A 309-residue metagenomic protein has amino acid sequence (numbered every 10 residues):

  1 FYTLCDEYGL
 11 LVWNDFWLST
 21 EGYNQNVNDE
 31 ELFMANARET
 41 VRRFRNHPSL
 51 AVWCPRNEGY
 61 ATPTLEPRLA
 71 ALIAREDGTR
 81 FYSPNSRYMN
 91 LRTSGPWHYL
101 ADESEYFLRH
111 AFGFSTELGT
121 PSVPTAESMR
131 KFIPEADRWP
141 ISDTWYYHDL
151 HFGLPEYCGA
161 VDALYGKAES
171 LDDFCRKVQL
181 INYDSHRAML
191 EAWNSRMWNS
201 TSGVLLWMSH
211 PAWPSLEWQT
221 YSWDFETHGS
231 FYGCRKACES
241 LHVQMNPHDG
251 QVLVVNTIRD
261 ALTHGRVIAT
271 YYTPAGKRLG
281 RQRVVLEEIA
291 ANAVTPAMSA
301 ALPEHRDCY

Functional and structural regions predicted by a protein language model:
F1-Y88, R92: Active-site mouth of glycoside hydrolases
E7-W13, R43-H47, R75-T79, W193-S200 (+2 more regions): Secondary-structure transition/capping motifs at alpha-helix termini and the adjoining loop/turn into the next element
N14-F16, C54-N57, P84-S86, M208-S209 (+3 more regions): Active-site proximal loops enriched in glycine and acidic residues that flank catalytic Cys/His/Asp and coordinate
T20-G22, G59-P63, N90-R92, S122 (+3 more regions): Flexible loop/turn segments at secondary-structure boundaries
W53, D102-T263: Substrate-binding clefts and catalytic carboxylate motifs of secreted carbohydrate-active enzymes
W53, P303-H305: Histidine- and aromatic-rich ligand-binding microenvironments
M89-Y106: C-terminal cap/loop subdomain of S1 sulfatases and analogous C-terminal strand-loop tails that border
G250-S299, D307-Y309: Beta-strand-rich binding/interaction modules
